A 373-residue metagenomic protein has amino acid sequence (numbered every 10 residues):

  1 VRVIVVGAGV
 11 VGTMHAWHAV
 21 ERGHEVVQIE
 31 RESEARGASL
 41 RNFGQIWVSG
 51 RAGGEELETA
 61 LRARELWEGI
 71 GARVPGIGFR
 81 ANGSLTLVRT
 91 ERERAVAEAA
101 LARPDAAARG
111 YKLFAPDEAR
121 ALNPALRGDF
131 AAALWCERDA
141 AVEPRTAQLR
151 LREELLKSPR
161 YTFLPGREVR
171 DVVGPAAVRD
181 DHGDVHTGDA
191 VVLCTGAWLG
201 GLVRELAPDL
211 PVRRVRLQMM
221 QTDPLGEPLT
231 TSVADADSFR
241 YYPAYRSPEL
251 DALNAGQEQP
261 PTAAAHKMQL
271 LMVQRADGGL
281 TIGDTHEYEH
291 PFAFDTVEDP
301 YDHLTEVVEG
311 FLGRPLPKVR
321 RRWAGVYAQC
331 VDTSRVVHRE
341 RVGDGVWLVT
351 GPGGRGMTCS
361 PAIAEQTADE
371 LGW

Functional and structural regions predicted by a protein language model:
V1-G9: Beta1/beta-strand and adjacent pyrophosphate-binding region of the FAD-binding site in flavoprotein oxidoreductases
E21-L40: Glycine-rich FAD pyrophosphate-binding loop
F43-L122: Dinucleotide-binding Rossmann-like beta1-alpha1 core, especially the glycine-rich loop that anchors the ADP
E58-T59, T86-V96, L134-E153, D295-P300 (+1 more regions): Short beta-strand to alpha-helix junction loop
G76-T86, L113, R120-S158, T285-E289 (+1 more regions): Helix-loop-beta segment of a Rossmann-like dinucleotide-binding subdomain
L134-P175, D180, H186-A190: Helical element adjacent to the flavin cofactor pocket in flavoenzyme catalytic cores
V172-G174, D180, D184-R275, H290 (+1 more regions): Flavin-dependent oxidoreductases
K267-Q269, R275-T281, E287-W373: C-terminal catalytic lobe of FAD-dependent flavoproteins
